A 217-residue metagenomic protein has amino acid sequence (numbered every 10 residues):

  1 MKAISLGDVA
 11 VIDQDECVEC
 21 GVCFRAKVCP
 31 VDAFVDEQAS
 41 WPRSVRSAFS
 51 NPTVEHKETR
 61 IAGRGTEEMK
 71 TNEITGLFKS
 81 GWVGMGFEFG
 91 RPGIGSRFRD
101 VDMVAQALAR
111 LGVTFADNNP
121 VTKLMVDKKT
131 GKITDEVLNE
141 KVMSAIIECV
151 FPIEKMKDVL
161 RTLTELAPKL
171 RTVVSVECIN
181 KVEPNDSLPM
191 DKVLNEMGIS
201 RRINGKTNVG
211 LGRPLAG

Functional and structural regions predicted by a protein language model:
M1-R43: Iron-sulfur cluster-binding cysteine motifs and their immediate structural context in ferredoxin-like electron-transfer
F49-G217: Iron-sulfur-associated redox domains of electron-transfer enzymes in respiratory and anaerobic energy metabolism
